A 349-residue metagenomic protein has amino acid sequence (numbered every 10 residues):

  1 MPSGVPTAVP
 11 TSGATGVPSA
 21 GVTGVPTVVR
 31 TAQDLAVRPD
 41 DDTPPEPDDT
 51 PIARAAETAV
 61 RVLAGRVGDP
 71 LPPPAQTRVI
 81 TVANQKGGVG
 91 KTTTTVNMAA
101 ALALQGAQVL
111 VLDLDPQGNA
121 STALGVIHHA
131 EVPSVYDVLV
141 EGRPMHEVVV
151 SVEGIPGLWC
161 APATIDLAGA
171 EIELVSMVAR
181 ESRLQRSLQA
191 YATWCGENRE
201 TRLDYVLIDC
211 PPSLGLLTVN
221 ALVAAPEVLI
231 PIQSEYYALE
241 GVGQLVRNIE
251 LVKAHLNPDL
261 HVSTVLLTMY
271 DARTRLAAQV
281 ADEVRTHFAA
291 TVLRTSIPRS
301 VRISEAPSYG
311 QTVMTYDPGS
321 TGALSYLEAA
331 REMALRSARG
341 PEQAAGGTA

Functional and structural regions predicted by a protein language model:
M1-A349: P-loop NTP-binding core
